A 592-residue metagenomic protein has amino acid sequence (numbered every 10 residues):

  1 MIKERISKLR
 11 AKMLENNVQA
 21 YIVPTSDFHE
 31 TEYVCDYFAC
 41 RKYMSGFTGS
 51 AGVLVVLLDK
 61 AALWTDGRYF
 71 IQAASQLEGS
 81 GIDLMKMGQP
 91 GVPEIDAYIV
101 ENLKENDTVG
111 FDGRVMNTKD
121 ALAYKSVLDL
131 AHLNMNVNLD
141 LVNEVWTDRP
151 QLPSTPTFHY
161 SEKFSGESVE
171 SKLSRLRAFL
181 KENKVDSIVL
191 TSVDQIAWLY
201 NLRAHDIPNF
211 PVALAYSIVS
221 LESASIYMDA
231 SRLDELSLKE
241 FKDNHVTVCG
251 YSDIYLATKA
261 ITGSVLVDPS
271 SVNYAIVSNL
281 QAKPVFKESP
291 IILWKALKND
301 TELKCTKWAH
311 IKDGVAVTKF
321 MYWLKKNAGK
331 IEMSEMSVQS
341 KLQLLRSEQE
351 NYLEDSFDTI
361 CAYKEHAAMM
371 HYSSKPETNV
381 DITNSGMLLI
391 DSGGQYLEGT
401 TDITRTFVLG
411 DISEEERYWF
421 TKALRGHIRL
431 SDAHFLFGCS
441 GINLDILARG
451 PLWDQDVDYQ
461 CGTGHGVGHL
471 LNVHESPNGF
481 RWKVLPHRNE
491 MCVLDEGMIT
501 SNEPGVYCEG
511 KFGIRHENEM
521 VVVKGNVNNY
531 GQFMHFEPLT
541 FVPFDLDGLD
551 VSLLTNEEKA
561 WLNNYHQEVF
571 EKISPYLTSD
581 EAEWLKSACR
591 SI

Functional and structural regions predicted by a protein language model:
M1-I592: Active-site neighborhoods and metal-handling regions in enzymes and metal-associated proteins
